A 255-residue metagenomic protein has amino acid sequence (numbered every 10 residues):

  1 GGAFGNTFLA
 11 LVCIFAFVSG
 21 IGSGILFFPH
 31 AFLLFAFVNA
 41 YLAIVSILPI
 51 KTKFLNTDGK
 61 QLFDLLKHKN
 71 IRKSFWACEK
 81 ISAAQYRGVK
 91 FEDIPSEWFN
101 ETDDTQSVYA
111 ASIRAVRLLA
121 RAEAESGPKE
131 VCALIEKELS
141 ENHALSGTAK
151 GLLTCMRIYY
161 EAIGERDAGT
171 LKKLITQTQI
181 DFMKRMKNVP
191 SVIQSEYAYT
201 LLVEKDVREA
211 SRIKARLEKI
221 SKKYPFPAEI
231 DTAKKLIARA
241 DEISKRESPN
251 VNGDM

Functional and structural regions predicted by a protein language model:
G1-M255: Hydrophobic transmembrane alpha-helices and their immediate loop junctions in multi-pass integral membrane proteins
